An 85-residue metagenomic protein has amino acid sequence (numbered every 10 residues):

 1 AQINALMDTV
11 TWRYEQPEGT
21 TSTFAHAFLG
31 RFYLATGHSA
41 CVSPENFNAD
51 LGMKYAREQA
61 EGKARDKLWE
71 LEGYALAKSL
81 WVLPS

Functional and structural regions predicted by a protein language model:
A1-S85: Domain-level marker for long, solvent-exposed, non-transmembrane regions
